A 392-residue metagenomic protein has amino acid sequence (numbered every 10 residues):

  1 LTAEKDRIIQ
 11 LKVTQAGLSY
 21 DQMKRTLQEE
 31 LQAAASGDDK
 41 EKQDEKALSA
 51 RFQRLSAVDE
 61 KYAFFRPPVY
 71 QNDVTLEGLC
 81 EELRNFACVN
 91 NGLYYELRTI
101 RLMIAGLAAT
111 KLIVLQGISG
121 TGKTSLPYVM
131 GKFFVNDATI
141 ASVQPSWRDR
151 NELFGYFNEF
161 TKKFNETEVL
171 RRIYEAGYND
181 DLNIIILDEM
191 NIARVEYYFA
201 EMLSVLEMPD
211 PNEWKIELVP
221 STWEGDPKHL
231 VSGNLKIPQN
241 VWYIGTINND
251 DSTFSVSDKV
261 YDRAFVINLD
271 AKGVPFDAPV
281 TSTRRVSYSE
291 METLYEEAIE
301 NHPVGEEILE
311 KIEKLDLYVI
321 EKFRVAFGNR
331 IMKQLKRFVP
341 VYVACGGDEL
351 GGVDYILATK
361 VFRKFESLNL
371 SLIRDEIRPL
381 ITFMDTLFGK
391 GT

Functional and structural regions predicted by a protein language model:
L1-D6: Accessory nucleic-acid engagement/destabilization modules that flank
L11-T14, L18-T293: AAA+ P-loop NTPase catalytic core and its hallmark functional loops
A57-F64, E77, T281-T392: Alpha-helical lid/collar subdomain of P-loop NTPases
